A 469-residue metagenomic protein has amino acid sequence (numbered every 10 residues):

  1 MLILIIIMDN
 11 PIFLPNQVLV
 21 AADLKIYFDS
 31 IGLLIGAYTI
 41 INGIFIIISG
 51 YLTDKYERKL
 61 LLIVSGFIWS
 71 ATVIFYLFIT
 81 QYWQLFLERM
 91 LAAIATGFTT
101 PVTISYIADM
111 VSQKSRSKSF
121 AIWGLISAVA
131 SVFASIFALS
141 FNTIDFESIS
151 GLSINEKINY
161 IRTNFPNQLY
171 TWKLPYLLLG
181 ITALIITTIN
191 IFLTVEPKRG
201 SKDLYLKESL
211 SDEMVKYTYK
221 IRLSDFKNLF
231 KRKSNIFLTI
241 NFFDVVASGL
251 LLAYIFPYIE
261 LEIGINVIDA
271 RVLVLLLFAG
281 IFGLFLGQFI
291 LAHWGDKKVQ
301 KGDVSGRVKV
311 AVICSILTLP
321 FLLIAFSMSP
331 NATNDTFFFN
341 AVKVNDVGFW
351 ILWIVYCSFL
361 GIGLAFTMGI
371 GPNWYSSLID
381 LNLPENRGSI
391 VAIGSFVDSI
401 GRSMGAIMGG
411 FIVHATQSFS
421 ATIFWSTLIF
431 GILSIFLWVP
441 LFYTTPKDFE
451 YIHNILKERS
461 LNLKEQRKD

Functional and structural regions predicted by a protein language model:
M1-F28, L251-F256: Extracytoplasmic
P11, T39-I47, S131-V132, I281-F289 (+1 more regions): Residue-level signature of mid-helix packing/kink "hotspots" within the transmembrane helices of 12-pass Major
F13-L14, R232-L284, Q288, G371 (+1 more regions): Extracytoplasmic gate region of multi-pass secondary transporters
I44-W83: Conserved MFS/SLC helix-loop-helix module at the cytosolic interface between two early adjacent transmembrane helices
L60-I74, S305-L323: Structural signature of the two symmetry-related core transmembrane helices
E88-S127: Cytoplasmic helix-loop-helix junction between adjacent transmembrane helices in 12-TM secondary transporters
W123-T194: Helix-loop-helix hairpin linking two adjacent transmembrane segments in secondary transporters
P197-T239, E262-I265, K343-D346, K457-R467: Juxtamembrane intracellular "pre-TM" segments in multi-pass secondary transporters
